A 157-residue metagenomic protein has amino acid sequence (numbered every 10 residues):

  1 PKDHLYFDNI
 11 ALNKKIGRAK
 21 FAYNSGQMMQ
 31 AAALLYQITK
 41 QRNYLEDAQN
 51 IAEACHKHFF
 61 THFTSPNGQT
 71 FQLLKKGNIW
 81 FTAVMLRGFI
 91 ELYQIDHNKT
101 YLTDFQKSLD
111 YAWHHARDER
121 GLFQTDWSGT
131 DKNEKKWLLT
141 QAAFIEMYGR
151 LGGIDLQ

Functional and structural regions predicted by a protein language model:
P1-L35: Active-site cradle of extracellular carbohydrate-active enzymes
K15, A19-G26, R42, I79 (+2 more regions): Soluble non-cytosolic domains of exported or imported proteins
N24-T39, Y44-F60: Oxyanion-binding "anion nests"
L45, Q49-Q157: CBM-like carbohydrate-recognition segments
